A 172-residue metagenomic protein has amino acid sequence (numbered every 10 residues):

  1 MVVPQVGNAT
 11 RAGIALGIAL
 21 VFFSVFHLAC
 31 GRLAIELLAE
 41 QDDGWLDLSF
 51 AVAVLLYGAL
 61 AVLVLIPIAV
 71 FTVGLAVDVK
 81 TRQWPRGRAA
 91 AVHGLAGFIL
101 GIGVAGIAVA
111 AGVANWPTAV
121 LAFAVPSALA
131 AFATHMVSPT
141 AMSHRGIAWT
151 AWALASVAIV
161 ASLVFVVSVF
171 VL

Functional and structural regions predicted by a protein language model:
M1-A29: Cytosolic juxtamembrane helix and N-cap/initiation of the first transmembrane helix
I18, F22, H27, L46-Q83: Hydrophobic alpha-helical transmembrane segments of integral membrane proteins
L28-L63, V104-F123, F165-L172: Membrane interfacial helix motifs at helix-loop boundaries and amphipathic/re-entrant anchors
A69-A91, A128-A151: Cytoplasmic membrane-interface segments at the C-terminal ends of transmembrane helices
R86-A105, W149-V157: Transmembrane alpha-helical segments of multi-pass membrane proteins
V92-P139: Short alpha-helical packing/oligomerization segments
G146-L172: Final/C-terminal transmembrane alpha-helix of multipass membrane proteins
